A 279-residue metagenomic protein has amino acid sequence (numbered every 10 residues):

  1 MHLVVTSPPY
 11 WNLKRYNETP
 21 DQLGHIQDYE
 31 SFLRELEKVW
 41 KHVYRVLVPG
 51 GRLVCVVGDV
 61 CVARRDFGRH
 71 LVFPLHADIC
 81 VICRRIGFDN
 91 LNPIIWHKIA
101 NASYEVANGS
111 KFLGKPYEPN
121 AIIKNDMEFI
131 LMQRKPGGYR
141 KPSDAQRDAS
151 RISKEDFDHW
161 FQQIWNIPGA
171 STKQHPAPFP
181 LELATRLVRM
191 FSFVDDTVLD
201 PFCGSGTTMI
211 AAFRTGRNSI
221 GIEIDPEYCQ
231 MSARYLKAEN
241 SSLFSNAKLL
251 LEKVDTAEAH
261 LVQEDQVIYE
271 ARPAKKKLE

Functional and structural regions predicted by a protein language model:
M1-M231, E264-E279: Core catalytic lobe of class I
A233-A274: S-adenosyl-L-methionine
